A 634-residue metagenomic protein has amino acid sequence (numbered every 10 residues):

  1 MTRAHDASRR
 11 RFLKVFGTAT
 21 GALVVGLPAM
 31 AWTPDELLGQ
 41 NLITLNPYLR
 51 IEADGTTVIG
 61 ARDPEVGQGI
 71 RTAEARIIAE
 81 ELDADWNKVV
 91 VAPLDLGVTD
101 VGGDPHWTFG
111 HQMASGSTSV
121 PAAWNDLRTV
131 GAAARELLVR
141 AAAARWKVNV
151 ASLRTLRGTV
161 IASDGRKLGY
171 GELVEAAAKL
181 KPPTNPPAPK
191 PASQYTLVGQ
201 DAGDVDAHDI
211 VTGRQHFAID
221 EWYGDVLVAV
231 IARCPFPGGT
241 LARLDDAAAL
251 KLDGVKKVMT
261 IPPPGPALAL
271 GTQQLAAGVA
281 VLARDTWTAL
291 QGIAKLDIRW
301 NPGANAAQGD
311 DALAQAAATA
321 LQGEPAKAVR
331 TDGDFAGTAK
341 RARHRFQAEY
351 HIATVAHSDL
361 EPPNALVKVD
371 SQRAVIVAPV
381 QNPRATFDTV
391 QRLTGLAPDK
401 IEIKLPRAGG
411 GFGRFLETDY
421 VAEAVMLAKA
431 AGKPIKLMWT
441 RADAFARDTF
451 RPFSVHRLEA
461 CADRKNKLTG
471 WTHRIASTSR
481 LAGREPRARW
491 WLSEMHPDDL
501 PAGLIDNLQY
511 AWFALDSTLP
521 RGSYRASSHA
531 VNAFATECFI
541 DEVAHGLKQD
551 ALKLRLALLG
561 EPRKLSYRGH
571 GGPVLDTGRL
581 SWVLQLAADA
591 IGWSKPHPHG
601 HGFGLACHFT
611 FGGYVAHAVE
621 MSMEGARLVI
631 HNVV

Functional and structural regions predicted by a protein language model:
T2-T20: N-terminal secretory signal peptides and thylakoid transit peptides that target proteins across membranes
H5-D6, G26-T57: C-terminal segment of N-terminal export signals and the immediately downstream linker at the start of the mature
T33, W86-L96, V150-G158, D399-R407 (+5 more regions): Beta-strand segments within the central parallel beta-sheet cores of soluble alpha/beta enzyme folds
T57-P93, S119-V148, V228-D253, V279-R299 (+5 more regions): Alpha-helical support elements that line or immediately flank enzyme active sites and cofactor-binding pockets
V98-A123, E175, K179-D220, A326-A365 (+2 more regions): Glycine-rich loop/linker segments at domain edges
W124-G203, D253-R343, R407, R441 (+3 more regions): Molybdopterin (Moco) oxidoreductase catalytic core of the xanthine/aldehyde oxidoreductase family
I352-T354, L556-M623: Accessory "access/gating" subregions that flank catalytic or transport cores
I435-L458, G602-M623: Structured beta-strand/loop patches that form or line metal/cofactor-binding pockets in enzymes
